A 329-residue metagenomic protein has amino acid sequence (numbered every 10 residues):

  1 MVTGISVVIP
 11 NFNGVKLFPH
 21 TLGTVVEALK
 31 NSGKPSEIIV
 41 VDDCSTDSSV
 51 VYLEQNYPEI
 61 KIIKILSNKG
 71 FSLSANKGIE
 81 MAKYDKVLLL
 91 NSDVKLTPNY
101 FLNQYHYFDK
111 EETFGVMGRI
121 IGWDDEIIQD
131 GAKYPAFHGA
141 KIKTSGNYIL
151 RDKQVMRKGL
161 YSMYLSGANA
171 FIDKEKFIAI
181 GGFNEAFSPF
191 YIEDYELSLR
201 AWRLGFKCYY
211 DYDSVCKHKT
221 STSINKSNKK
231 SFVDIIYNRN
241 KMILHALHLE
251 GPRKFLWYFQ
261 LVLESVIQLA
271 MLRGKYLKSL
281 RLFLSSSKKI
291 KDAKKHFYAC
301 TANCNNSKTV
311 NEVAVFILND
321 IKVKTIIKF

Functional and structural regions predicted by a protein language model:
G14-L29: Short, well-formed alpha-helical segments that are part of the catalytic scaffolds of diverse glycosyltransferases
T24, D42-V51, S67: A conserved acidic beta->alpha catalytic loop
I65-A82, S92: Glycine-rich, basic loop-to-helix element that forms the pyrophosphate-binding segment of sugar-nucleotide handling
V87: Short aromatic/hydrophobic "clamp" motif used to bind/position activated sugar donors
K95-A136: Conserved donor NDP-sugar-binding/catalytic core segment of glycosyltransferases
F137-S162: Short, flexible, basic/aromatic active-site loop/helix in glycosyltransferases
M163-G181, A186-K217: A short, conserved alpha-helix in the catalytic core of glycosyltransferases
G251-F329: Non-catalytic, C-terminal membrane-associated alpha-helical segments of glycosyltransferases
